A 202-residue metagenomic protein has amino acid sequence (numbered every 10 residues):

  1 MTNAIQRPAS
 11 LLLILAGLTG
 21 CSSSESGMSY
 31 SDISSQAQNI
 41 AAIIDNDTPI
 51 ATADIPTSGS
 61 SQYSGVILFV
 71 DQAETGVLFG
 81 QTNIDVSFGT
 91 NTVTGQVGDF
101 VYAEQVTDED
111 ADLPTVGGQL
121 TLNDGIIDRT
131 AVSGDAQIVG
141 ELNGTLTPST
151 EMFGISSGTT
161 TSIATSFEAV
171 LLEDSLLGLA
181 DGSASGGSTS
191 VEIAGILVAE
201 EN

Functional and structural regions predicted by a protein language model:
M1-C21: Sec-dependent bacterial lipoprotein signal peptides
C21-N202: Mature soluble binding/inhibitory domains
